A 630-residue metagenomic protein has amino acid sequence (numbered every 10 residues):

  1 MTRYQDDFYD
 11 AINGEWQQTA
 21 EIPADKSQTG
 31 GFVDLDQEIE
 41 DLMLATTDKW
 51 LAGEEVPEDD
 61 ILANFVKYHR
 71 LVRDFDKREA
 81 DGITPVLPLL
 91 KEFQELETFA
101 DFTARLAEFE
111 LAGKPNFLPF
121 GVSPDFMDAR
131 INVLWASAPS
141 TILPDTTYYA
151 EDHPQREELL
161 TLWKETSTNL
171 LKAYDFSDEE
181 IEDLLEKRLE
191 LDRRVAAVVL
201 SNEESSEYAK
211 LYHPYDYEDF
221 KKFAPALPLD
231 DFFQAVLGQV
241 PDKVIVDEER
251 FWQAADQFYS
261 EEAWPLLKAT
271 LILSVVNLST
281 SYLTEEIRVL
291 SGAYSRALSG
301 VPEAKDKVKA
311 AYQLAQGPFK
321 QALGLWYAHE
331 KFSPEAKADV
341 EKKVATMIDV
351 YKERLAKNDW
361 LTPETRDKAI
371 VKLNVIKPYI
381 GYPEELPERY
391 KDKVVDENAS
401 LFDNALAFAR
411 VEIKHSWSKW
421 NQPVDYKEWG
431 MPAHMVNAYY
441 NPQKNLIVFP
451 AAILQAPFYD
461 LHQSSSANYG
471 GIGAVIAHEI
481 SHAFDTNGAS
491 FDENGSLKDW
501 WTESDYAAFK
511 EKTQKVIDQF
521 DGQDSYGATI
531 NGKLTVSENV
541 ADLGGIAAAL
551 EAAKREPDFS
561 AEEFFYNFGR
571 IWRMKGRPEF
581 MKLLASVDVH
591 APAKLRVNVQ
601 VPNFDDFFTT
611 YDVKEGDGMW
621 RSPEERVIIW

Functional and structural regions predicted by a protein language model:
M1-Q18, H153-K172, V536, L543-A549: Hydrophobic/aromatic-rich, well-ordered segments within soluble, folded domains that form packed cores
T2-D7, A11-R73, K77: Active-site-surrounding "flap" and adjacent substrate/cofactor-binding loops of secreted or lumenal enzymes, prototyped
Q5, D41, D59, A63 (+3 more regions): Zinc-dependent metallohydrolase catalytic domains
A11, P139, P450-A452: Active-site-proximal beta-strand/loop segments in catalytic clefts of secreted hydrolases
T19-P23, G121-S123, D145-T147, V199-L200 (+3 more regions): Short, solvent-exposed loop/turn and secondary-structure capping segments
A24-T47, E179-V198, N468-A474, A561-F565: Short secondary-structure subsegments characteristic of cysteine-rich extracellular domains
W50-K342, T346: Noncatalytic, helix-rich "gating/capping" subdomain that lines the substrate-entry/channel surface of large enzyme
Q316, K320, G324, A477 (+1 more regions): Amphipathic alpha-helical core segments of compact helical bundles
